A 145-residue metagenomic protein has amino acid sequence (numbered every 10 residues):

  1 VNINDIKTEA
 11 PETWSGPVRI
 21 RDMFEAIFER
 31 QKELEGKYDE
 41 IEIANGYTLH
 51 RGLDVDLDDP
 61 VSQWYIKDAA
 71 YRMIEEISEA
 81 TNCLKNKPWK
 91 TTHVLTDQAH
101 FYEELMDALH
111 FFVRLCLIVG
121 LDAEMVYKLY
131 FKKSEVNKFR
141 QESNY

Functional and structural regions predicted by a protein language model:
V1-Y145: Flexible "arm" and connector segments at domain edges
